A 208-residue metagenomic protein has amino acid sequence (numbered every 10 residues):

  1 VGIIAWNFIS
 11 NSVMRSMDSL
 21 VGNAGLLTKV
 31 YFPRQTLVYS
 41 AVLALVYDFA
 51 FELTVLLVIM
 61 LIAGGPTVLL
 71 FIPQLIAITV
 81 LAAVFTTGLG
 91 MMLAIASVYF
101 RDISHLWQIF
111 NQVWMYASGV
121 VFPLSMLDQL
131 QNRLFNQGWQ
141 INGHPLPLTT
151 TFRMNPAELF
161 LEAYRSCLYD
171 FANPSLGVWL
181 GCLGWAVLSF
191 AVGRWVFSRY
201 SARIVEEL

Functional and structural regions predicted by a protein language model:
G2-S10, Y39-S40, L70-I78, P147-T150: Short alpha-helical transmembrane interface motifs in multi-pass membrane proteins
I3-S16, V46-T54, A83-T87, V120: Mid-bilayer segments of alpha-helical transmembrane spans in multi-pass integral membrane proteins that mediate
F8-R34, Y39-V46: Transmembrane helix boundary and interhelical loop/hinge segments in multi-pass membrane proteins
R15-V30, F51-M60, Q108-W139: Hydrophobic alpha-helical transmembrane segments
R34, Y39-F110, W114, A172-W195: Alpha-helical transmembrane segments and their short interhelical loops
D102, S198-L208: Short cytosolic juxtamembrane segments of multi-pass membrane proteins
G119-L188: Membrane-interfacial helix-loop-helix junctions in multi-pass membrane proteins
